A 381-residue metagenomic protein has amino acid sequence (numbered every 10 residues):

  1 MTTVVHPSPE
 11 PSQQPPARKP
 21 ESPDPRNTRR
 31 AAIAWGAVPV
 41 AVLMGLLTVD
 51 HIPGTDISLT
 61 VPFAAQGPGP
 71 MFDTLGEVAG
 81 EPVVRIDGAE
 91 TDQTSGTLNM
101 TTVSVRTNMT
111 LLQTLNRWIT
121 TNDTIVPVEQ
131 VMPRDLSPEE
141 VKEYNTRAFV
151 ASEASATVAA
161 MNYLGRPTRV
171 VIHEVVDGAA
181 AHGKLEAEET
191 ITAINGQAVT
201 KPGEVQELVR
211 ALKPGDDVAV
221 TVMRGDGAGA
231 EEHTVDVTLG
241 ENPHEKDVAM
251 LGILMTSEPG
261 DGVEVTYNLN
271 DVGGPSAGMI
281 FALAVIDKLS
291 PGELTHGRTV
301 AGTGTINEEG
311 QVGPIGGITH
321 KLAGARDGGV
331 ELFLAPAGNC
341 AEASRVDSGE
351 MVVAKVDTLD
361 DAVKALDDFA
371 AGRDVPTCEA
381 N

Functional and structural regions predicted by a protein language model:
M1-R30, I119-V128: Terminal targeting segments of Actinobacterial cell-envelope proteins
A31-H51: Hydrophobic membrane-insertion alpha-helices, especially the h-region of bacterial N-terminal signal peptides
L59-E90, T101-T107, T121-V176, G240-G302: PDZ/PDZ-like peptide-tail recognition elements
M161, A181, E188-I191, N195 (+5 more regions): Terminal peptide-recognition signature
A181-G203, L208, M223, L322 (+1 more regions): Conserved PDZ fold ligand-binding element
E207-G252, R345-A380: PDZ-domain C-terminal substructure recognizer with occasional recognition of PDZ-binding tails
K288, E308-F333: Glycine- and Gly-Pro-enriched alpha-helical subdomains that act as flexible, kink-prone "lid/hinge" or packing modules
L334-V346: Short, glycine/polar-rich helix-capping loops at beta-to-alpha or helix-loop-helix junctions that flank or form
